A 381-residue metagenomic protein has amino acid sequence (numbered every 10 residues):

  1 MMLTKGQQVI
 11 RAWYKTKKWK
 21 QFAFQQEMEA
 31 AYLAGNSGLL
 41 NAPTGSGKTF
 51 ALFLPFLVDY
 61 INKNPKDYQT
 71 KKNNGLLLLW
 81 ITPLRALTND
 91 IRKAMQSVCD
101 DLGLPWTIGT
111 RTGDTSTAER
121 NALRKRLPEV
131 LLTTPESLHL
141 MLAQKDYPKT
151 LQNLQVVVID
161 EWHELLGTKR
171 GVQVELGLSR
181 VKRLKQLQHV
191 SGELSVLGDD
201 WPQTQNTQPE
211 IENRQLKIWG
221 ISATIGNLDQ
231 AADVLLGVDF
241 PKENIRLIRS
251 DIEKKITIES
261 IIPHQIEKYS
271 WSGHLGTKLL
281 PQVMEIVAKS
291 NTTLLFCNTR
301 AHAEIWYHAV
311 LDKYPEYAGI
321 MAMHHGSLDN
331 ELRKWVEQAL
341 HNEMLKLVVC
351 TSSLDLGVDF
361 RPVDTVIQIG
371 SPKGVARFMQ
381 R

Functional and structural regions predicted by a protein language model:
M1-N41: Conserved pre-motif I regulatory segment
V58-I91, L104, K185-L187: Conserved SF1/SF2 helicase motif Ia
P65, G113-Q155, E164-G167, A339: Conserved helix/coil segment N-terminal to the catalytic DExD/H
L77-I91, G220, V283-K313: Conserved strand-helix element at the start of the C-terminal RecA-like helicase core
E119-N121, L328-T351: Conserved helicase ATPase core of P-loop NTP-dependent helicases/translocases
V156, H163-Q188, E212-S250: Post-DEXD/H (motif II) to motif III coupling segment of the RecA-like Helicase ATP-binding lobe
K217-T299: Conserved interdomain linker/interface between the two RecA-like ATPase lobes of SF2 helicase motors
K373-R381: Conserved SF2 helicase motif VI
